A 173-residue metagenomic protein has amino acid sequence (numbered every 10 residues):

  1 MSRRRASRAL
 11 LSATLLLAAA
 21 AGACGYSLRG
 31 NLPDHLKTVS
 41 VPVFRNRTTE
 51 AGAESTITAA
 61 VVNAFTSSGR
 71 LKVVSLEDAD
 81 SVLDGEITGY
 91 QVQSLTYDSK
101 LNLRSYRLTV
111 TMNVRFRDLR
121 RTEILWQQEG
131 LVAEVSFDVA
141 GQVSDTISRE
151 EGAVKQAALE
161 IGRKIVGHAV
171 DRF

Functional and structural regions predicted by a protein language model:
M1-A23: Sec-dependent bacterial lipoprotein signal peptides
R4, L32, N102-R104: Short, surface-exposed loop and linker segments with low hydrophobicity and enrichment for Pro/Ser/Thr
A6-S7, V41, D84: Intrinsically disordered, low-complexity Ser/Thr/Pro-rich tracts
A13, T146, A158: Residue-level marker of regulatory loop/turn positions in helix-turn-helix DNA-binding domains and in histidine
A23-N63, S67-A79, V92, R120 (+4 more regions): A structural "domain/chain start" motif
L28, S67-L71, V82-Q128, V135-G152: Surface-exposed short loop/turn segments
T49, A53, R104, R149 (+2 more regions): Conserved acidic
